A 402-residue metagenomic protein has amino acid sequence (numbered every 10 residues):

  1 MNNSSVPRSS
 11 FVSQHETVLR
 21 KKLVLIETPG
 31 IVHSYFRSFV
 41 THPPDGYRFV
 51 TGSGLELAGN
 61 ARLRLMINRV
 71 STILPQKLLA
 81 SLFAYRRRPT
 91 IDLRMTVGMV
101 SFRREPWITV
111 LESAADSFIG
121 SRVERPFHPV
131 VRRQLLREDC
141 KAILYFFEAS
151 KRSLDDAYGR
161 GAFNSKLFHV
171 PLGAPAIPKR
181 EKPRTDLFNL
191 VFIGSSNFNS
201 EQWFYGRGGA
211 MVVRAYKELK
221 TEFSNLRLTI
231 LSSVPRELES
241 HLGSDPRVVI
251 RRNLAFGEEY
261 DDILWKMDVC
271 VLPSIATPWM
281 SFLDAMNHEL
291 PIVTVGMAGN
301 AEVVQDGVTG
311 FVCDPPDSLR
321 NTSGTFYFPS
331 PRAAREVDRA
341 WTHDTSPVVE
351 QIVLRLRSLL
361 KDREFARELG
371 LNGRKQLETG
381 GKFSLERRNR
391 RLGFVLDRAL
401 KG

Functional and structural regions predicted by a protein language model:
F83-Y85, V123-Y145: Membrane-proximal helix-turn-helix segments that form the acceptor-binding/catalytic region of lipid-linked
R137-L167, A174-I177, L238-E239: A short, active-site helix/loop in glycosyltransferases that binds the activated sugar's phosphate group
F168-L190, D262: Acidic anion/phosphate-binding donor-loop and adjacent secondary structure in glycosyltransferase catalytic cores
K182-K220, A340: Conserved donor-binding/catalytic core segment of Leloir-type glycosyltransferases
S232-S233, E237-D261, W265-V269: Nucleotide-activated donor-binding/catalytic signature segment of Leloir-type glycosyltransferases, i.e., the conserved
W265-T277, L290-P291: Acidic donor-binding loop of glycosyltransferase active sites
P291-T294, V304, F311-V312: Short hydrophobic beta-strand element within catalytic cores of glycosyltransferases and related nucleotide-activated
D338-L354, S358-D397: A charged, aromatic-enriched C-terminal amphipathic alpha-helix characteristic of glycosyltransferases across folds
